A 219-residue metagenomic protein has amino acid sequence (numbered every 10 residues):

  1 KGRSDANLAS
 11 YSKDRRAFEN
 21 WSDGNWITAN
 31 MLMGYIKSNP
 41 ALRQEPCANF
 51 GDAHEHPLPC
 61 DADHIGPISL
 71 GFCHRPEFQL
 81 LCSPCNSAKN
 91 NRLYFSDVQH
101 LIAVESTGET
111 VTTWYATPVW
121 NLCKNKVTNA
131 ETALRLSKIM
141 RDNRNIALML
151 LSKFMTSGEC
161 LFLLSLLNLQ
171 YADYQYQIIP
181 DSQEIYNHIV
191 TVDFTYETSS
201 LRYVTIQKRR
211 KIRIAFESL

Functional and structural regions predicted by a protein language model:
K1-H56: Contiguous alpha-helical segments
G2-L8, R92-Q99: Short cysteine/histidine-rich zinc-coordinating motifs and their immediately flanking basic loops
R3, S10-K13, A62, S69-C73 (+4 more regions): Domain-level detector for secreted/extracellular nuclease and nuclease-toxin modules, and for the ENPP-like C-terminal
P46-L80, K89-D97: Histidine-centered nuclease catalytic patch
S83: Conserved Hanks-type protein kinase catalytic core
N86: Cys/His-coordinated zinc-binding microdomains
S96-L219: Extended charged
